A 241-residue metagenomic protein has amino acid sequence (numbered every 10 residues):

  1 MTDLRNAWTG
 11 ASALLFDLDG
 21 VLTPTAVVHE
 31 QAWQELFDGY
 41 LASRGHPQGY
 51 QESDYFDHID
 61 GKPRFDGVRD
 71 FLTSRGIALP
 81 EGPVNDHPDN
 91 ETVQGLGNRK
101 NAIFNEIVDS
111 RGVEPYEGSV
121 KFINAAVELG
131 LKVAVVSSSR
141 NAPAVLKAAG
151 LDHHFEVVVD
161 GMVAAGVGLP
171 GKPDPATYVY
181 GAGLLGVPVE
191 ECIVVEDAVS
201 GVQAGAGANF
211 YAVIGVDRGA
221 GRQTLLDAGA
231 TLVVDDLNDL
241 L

Functional and structural regions predicted by a protein language model:
M1-S12, N124-A125, P143-L241: Asp-based, Mg2+/Mn2+-dependent phosphohydrolase catalytic module
T2-L18, L22-E117: N-terminal helical cap/lid subdomain that shapes the substrate entry/recognition surface in HAD-like hydrolases
L22, P115, V135, V194-V195 (+1 more regions): Conserved SAM-binding loop
T25, S137-S139, A198: Short linear Ser/Thr-Pro motifs
D38-Y40, R75-A78, S110-G112, E117-A134 (+2 more regions): Substrate-recognition/cap helix-loop segment adjacent to the acidic, metal-dependent catalytic center of Asp-based
F56-D57, F104, S110-R111, G130-L131 (+3 more regions): A generic structural signal for short
G67-L79, E114-P115, K121, V133 (+2 more regions): Extended low-complexity acidic/polar segments
